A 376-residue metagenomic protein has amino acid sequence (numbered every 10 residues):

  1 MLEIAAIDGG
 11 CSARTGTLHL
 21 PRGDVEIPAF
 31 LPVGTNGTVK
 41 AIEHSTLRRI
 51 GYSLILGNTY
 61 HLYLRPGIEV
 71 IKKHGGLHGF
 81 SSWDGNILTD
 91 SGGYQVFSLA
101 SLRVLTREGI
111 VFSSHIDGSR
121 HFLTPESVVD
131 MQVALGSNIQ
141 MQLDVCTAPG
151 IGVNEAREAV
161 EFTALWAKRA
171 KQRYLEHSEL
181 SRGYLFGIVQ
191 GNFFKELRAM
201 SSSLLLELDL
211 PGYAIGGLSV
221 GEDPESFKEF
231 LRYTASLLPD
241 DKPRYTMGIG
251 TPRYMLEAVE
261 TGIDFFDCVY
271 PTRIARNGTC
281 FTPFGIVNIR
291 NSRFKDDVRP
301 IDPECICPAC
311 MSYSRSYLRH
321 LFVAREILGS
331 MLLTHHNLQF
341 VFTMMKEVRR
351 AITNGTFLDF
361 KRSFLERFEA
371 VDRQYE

Functional and structural regions predicted by a protein language model:
M1-E179, S292-K295: Non-catalytic, usually N-terminal nucleic-acid engagement modules in DNA/RNA processing proteins
M1-T17, V25-L31, T38-A41, D144-G150 (+1 more regions): C-terminal extensions of enzymes
G23, I55, D90, Q132 (+5 more regions): Conserved, mostly hydrophobic/aromatic
S53, N138, P211, D264 (+1 more regions): Short acidic/polar active-site loop segments enriched in Thr and Asp
F122, E126, V153, R157-A164 (+4 more regions): Non-membrane alpha-helical structural segments and their capping/turn regions in soluble enzymes
G136, A167, K171-Y174, S178 (+4 more regions): Structural signal for hydrophobic packing residues in well-ordered secondary-structure cores of soluble enzyme domains
P149-V153, R157, G212-L218, I327-S330: Glycine- and acidic
R173, H177-I301: Glycine-rich phosphate/ribose-binding loops and adjacent secondary-structure elements that form binding surfaces
